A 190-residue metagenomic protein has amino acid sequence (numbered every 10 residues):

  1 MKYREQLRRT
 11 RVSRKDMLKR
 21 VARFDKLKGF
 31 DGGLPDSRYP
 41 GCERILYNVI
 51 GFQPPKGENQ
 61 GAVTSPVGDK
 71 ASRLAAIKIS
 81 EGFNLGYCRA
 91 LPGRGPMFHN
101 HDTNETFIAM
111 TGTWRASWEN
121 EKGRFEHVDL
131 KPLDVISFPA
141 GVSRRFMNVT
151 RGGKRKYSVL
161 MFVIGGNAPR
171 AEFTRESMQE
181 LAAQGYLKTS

Functional and structural regions predicted by a protein language model:
M1-D16, S143-S190: Double-stranded beta-helix
M1-E81, T189-S190: A short, N-terminal "cap"/entry segment at the start of jelly-roll beta-barrel domains of the cupin/DSBH fold
S65-R73, N84-H101, A140: Conserved short histidine dyad/triad with adjacent acidic residue
R73-K78, P96-H101, W118, E126-D129 (+1 more regions): Short histidine-centered beta-strand/loop micro-motifs that create catalytic or ligand/metal-coordination sites
Y87-C88, F98-H99, N104-A109, V128 (+1 more regions): His/acidic/aromatic-lined binding-pocket segments of jelly-roll/cupin-type domains and related regulatory beta-sandwich
P92, T103-R115, E119-E121: Glycine- and acidic-residue-biased ligand/ion/polar-headgroup-sensing regions
R94-M97, R115, D134-I136, A140-M147: Histidine-centered metal-chelating micro-motifs
N120-A140: Short acidic-glycine-tyrosine-enriched beta hairpin
